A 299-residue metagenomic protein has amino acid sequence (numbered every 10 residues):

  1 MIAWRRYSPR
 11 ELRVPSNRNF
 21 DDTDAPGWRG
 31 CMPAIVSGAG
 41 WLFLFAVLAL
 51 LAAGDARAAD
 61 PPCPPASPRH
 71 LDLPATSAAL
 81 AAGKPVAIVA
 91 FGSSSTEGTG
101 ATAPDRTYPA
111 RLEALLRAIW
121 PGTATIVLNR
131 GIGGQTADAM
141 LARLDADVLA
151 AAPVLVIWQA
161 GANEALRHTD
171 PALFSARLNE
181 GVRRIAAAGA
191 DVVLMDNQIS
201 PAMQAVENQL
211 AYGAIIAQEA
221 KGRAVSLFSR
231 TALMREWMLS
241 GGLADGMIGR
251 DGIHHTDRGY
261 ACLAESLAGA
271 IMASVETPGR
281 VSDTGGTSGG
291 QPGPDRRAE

Functional and structural regions predicted by a protein language model:
M1-A3, Y7, N17-N19, I253: Short, low-complexity segments with poor structural confidence in diverse proteins
W4, E11-L12, P33, T284: Compositionally biased, low-complexity segments
R5, D21-F43: Bacterial N-terminal signal peptides that target proteins for export
S8-L12, S16, A39: N-terminal polybasic/positive-inside topogenic patches
W41-A52: Bacterial N-terminal signal peptides
G54-R57: Sec/Tat signal peptide C-region and signal peptidase I cleavage site
D60-G133, R143-V154: Serine-esterase "nucleophile elbow" of acetyl-processing enzymes
A81, A110-I126, Q135-D283, G289-A298: Alpha-helical cap/lid subdomain in secreted, periplasmic, or secretory-pathway luminal O-acyl-processing enzymes
